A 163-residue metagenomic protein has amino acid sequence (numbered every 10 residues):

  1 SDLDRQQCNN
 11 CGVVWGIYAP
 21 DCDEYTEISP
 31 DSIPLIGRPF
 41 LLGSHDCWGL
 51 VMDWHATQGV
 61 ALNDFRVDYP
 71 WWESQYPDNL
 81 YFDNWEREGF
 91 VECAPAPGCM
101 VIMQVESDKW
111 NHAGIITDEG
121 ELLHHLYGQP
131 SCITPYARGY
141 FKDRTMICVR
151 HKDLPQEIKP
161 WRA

Functional and structural regions predicted by a protein language model:
S1-S29, P34-I36: Active-site-proximal loop/helix of nucleotide/amide-processing enzymes and allied scaffolds
I36-L41, S107: A short glycine/serine-rich beta->alpha loop
L41-Q58: Active-site nucleophilic cysteine motif
A61: Extracytoplasmic copper-binding redox domains, predominantly the cupredoxin/blue-copper superfamily
V67-A137: ...with weaker cross-activation on analogous glycine-rich loops/strands in unrelated enzymes
P135-A163: Glycine- and charge-enriched low-complexity intrinsically disordered segments
